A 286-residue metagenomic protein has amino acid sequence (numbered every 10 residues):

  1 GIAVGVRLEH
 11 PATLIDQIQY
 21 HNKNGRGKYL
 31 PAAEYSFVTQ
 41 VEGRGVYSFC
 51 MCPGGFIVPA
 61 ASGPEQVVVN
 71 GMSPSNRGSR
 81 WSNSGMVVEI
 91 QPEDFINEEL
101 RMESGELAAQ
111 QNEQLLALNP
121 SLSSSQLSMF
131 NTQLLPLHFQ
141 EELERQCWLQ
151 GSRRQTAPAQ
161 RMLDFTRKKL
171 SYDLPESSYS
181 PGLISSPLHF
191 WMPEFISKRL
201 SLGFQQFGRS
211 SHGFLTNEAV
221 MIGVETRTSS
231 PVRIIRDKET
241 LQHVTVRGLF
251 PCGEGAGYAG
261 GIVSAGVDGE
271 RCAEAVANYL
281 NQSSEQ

Functional and structural regions predicted by a protein language model:
G1-S123, L127-S283: Residues forming the flavin
